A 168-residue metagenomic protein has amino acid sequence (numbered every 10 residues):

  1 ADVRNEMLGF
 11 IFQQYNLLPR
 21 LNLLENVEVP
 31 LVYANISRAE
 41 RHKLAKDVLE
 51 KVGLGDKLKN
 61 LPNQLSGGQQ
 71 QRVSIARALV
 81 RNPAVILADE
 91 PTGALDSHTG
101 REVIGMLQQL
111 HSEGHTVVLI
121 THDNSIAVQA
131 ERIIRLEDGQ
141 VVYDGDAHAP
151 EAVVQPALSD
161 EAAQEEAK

Functional and structural regions predicted by a protein language model:
A1-L136: ABC family nucleotide-binding domain
Q140-K168: Conserved beta-strand-loop-alpha-helix hinge in the C-terminal portion of ABC ATPase nucleotide-binding domains
